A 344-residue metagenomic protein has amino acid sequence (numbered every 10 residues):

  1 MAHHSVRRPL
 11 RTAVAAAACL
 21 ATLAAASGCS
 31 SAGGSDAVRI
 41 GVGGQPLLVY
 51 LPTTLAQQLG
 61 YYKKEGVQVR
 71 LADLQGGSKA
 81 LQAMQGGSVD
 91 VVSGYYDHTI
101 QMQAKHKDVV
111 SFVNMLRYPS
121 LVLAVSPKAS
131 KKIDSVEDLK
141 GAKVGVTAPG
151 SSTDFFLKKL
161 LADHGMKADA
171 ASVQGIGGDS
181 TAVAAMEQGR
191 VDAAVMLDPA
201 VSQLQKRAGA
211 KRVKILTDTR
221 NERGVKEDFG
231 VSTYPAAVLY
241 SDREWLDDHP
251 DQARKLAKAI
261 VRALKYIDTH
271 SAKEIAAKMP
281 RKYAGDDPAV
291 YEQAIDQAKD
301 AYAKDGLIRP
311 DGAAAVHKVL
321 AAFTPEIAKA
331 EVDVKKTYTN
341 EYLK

Functional and structural regions predicted by a protein language model:
M1-V38: Short, low-complexity disordered leader/linker segments with a strong preference for bacterial N-terminal type II
G33-D169, V173-I176, D192-D198, R212-T219: Short, glycine-/small- and polar/acidic-enriched structural segments that line small-molecule recognition paths
L47, L74-S78, T147, S151-S152 (+5 more regions): Soluble non-cytosolic domains of exported or imported proteins
L51, L59-G60, Q82, G86 (+14 more regions): Solvent-exposed, polar/charged alpha-helical surfaces in well-ordered, non-transmembrane soluble domains, broadly
K64, S130-K131, S135, D218-S232 (+1 more regions): Short, solvent-exposed loop/beta-turn-alpha elements that line the ligand-binding surface or hinge of extracytoplasmic
T181-A184, Q188-P280: Pocket-lining segment of extracytoplasmic ligand-binding domains
L246-E326: Secondary-structure end/capping motifs
A314-K344: Conserved C-terminal helix/tail region of periplasmic/extracytoplasmic solute-binding proteins
